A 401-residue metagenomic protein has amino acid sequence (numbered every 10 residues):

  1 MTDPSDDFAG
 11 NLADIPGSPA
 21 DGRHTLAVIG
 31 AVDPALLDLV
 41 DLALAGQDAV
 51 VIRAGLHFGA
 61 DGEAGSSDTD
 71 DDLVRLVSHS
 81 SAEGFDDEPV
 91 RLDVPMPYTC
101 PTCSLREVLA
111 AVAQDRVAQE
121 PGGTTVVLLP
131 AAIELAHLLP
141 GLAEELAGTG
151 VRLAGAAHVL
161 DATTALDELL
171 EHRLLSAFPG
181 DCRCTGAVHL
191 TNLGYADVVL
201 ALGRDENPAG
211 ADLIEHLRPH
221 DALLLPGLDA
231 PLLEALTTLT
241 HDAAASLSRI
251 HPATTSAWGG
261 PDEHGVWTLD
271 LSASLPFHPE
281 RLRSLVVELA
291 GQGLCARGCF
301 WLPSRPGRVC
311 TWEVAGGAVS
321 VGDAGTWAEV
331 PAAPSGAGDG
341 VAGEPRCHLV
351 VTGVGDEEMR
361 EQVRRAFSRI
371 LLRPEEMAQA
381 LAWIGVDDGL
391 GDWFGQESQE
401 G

Functional and structural regions predicted by a protein language model:
T2-N11, H57-D61, H158, T164-D167 (+2 more regions): C-terminal accessory "lid"/substrate-recognition subdomains
D3-D7, L12-I15, H24-G155, A162-E168 (+1 more regions): Nucleotide-state-sensitive switch-loop elements of NTP-binding domains
A20-D21, S304-R305, V341-P345: A structural signal for short secondary-structure junctions
A20-L26, D262-G265: A short, charged/proline- and glycine-enriched loop that marks the coil->beta-strand transition at the N-terminal
L36-D38, N207-A211, F277-R281, E357-R364: Short, conserved charged micro-motifs
L42-Q47, L142-E144, E215-L217, V286-A290 (+1 more regions): Short, solvent-exposed amphipathic alpha-helical segments in soluble enzyme and RNA/protein-processing domains
V127, V199-L200, W267-S272, R346-V354: Short cationic amphipathic helices and targeting signals
G340-G401: Generic C-terminus detector
